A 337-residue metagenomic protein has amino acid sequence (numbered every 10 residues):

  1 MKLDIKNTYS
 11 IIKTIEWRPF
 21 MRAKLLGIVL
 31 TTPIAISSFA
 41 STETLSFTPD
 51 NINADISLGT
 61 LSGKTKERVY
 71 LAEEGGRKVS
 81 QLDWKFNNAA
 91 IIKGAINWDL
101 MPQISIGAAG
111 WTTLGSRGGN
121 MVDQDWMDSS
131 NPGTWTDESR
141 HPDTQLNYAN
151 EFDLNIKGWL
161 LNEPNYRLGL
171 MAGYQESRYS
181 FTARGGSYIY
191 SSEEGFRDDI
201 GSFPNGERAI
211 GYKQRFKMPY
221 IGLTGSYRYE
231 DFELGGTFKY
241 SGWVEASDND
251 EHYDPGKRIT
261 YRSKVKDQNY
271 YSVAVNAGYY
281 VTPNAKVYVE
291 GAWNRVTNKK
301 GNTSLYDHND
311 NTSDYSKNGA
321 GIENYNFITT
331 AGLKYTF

Functional and structural regions predicted by a protein language model:
Y9-I11, V69: Short, positively charged and aromatic/hydrophobic N-terminal segments
I12, F20-F39: Gram-negative bacterial Sec-dependent N-terminal signal peptides
F39-S57: Outer-membrane beta-barrel biogenesis signature
A54-S62, A108-L114, L170-R178, G225 (+2 more regions): Transmembrane beta-barrel strands of outer-membrane/channel proteins
K64-A89, T112-F152, S177-F216, S241-A274 (+1 more regions): Extracellular/periplasm-exposed beta-strand and loop segments of Gram-negative cell-envelope proteins, dominated by
G94-W98, F152-G158, A172-Y174, I221-Y227 (+4 more regions): Residues on the lipid-exposed face of transmembrane beta-strands in outer-membrane beta-barrel proteins
P102-A108, E163-L168, D231-L234, P283-V287: Repeated loop/turn-to-beta-strand initiation elements of outer-membrane beta-barrel proteins
N155-T182: Internal, conserved structured core segments that host functional sites
